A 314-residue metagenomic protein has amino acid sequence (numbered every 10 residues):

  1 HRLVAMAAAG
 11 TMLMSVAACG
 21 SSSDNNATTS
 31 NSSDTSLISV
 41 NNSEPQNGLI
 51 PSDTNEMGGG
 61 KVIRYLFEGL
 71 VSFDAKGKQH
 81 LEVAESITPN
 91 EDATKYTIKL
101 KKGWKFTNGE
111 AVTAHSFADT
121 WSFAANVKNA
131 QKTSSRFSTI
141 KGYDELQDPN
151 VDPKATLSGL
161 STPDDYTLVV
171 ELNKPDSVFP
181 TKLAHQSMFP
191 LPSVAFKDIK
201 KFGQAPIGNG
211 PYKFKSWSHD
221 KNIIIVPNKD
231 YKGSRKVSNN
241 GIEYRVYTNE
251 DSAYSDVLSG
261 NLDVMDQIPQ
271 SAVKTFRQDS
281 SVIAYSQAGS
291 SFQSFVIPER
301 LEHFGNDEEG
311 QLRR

Functional and structural regions predicted by a protein language model:
H1-V4: Bacterial Sec-dependent N-terminal signal peptides
S15-A18: C-terminal motif of bacterial Sec signal peptides marking the signal peptidase cleavage site
G20-S22: Bacterial signal peptide processing site
S33-N47, E85, K95-I98, F117-T120 (+4 more regions): Short, well-ordered beta-strand elements
N41-E91, I207: N-terminal lobe/hinge region of extracytoplasmic solute-binding protein
A75, K102-A130, K213-R314: Extracytoplasmic/periplasmic ligand-capture domains
A125, K132-P192: Surface-exposed binding/hinge segments that line and control ligand-binding clefts or catalytic entry sites
L172-V237, G241: Gly/Pro-rich hinge or "lid" segments in bacterial periplasmic/extracellular proteins
